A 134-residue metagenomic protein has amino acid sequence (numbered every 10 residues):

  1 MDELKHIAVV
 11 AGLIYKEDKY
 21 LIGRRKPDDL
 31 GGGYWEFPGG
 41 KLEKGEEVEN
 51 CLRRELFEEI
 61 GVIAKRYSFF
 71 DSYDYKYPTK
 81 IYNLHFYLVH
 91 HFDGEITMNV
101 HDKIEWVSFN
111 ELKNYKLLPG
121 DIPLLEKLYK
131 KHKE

Functional and structural regions predicted by a protein language model:
M1-Y20, K41: Conserved N-terminal beta-strand and adjoining loop/helix that marks the start of the Nudix/MutT-like hydrolase domain
D2-L4, Y129-E134: Generic C-terminal helix-cap and adjacent flexible tail
A8-V10, D18, Y82-H85, D102: Change "...and in nucleic-acid phosphodiester-cleaving endonucleases..." to "...and in nucleic-acid processing enzymes
I14-Y15, I22, H91, W106: Conserved hydrophobic "DFG−1" position in protein kinase catalytic cores
D29-G33: A conserved beta-turn-beta hairpin within the catalytic core of GNAT-like acetyltransferases that forms part
F37-F69, S108: The catalytic Nudix box helix
Y73-E95, E105, F109: Active-site-adjacent beta-strand/loop module that shapes the phosphate/pyrophosphate-binding cleft
L88, T97-L128: NUDIX/MutT-family hydrolases
